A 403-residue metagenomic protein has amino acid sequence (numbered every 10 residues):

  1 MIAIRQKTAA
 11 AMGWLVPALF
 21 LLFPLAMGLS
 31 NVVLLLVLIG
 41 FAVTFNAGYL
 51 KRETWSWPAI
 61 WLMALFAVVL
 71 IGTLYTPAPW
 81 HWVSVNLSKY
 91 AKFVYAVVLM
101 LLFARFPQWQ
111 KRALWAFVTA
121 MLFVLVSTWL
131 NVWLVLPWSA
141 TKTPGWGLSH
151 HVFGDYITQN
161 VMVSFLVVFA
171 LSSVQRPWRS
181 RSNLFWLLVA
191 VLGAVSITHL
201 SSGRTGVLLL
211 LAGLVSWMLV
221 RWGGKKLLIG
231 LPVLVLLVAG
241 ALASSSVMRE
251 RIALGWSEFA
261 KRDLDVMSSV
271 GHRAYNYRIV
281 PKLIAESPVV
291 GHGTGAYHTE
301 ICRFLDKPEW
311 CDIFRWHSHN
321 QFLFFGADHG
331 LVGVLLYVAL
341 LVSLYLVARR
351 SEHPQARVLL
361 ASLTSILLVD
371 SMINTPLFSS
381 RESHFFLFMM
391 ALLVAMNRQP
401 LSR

Functional and structural regions predicted by a protein language model:
M1-W82, L101, R105-K111, W115 (+3 more regions): Transmembrane signal-anchor hairpin modules in multi-pass inner-membrane enzymes, especially those that act on
L19, K111-T143, V152-W222, V233 (+3 more regions): Alpha-helical transmembrane segments of multi-pass inner-membrane proteins
G28-N46, L87-V98, Q159-V167, V207-V215 (+2 more regions): Membrane-embedded alpha-helical segments of multi-pass membrane proteins, especially the transmembrane helices
L36-A42, L340, L360-M372, P376-R403: Transmembrane alpha-helices of multi-pass inner-membrane enzymes
W138-G154, A260-D263, D312-N320, F325: Active-site-proximal inter-transmembrane loops
L219, D328-L368: Hydrophobic transmembrane alpha-helices and their immediate junctions
R221-L264, P281-E286, T294: A membrane-periplasm/extracellular boundary helix in multi-pass inner-membrane enzymes that assemble envelope glycans
L264-R278, E286, V290-H329: Long extracytoplasmic/lumenal interhelical loops at the membrane interface of multi-pass membrane proteins
